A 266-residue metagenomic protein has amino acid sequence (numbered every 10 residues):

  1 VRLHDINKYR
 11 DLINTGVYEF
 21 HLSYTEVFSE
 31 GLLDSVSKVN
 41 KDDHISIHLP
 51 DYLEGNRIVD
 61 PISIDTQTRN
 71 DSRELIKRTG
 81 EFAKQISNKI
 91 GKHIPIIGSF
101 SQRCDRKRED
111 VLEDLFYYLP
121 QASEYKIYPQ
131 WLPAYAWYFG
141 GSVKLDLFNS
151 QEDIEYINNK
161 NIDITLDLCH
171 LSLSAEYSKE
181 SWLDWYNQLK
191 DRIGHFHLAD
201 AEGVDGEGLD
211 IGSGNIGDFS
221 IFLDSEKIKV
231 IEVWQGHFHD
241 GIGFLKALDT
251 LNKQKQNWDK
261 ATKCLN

Functional and structural regions predicted by a protein language model:
V1, G16-F20, D43-L49, I96-G98 (+4 more regions): Hydrophobic faces of well-ordered beta-strands that scaffold small-molecule active sites in alpha/beta enzyme cores
V1-R78, I162-D163, A261-N266: N-terminal pre-domain/capping segments
R2-Y9, E19-S35, Q102-V111, Y135-L145 (+3 more regions): Acidic-and-aromatic substrate-binding clefts and catalytic sites of carbohydrate-active enzymes
L12-G16, N40-D43, Q121-I127, N158-I162 (+2 more regions): Short glycine/proline-enriched coil/turn segments at helix->beta-strand junctions
G16-F20, S37-N40, I64-T68, L115-Y117 (+4 more regions): Short, low-complexity, polar/charged sequence segments that are solvent-exposed and flexible
V27-I45, K77-N88, V111-Q121, S150-Y156 (+2 more regions): Short amphipathic alpha-helices and their capping/turn segments at secondary-structure boundaries
R57-D163, L173: Active-site acidic/histidine proton-transfer and metal-coordination neighborhood in alpha/beta enzyme cores
N70-K92, N159-N266: Histidine-acidic metal/acid-base catalytic patches
